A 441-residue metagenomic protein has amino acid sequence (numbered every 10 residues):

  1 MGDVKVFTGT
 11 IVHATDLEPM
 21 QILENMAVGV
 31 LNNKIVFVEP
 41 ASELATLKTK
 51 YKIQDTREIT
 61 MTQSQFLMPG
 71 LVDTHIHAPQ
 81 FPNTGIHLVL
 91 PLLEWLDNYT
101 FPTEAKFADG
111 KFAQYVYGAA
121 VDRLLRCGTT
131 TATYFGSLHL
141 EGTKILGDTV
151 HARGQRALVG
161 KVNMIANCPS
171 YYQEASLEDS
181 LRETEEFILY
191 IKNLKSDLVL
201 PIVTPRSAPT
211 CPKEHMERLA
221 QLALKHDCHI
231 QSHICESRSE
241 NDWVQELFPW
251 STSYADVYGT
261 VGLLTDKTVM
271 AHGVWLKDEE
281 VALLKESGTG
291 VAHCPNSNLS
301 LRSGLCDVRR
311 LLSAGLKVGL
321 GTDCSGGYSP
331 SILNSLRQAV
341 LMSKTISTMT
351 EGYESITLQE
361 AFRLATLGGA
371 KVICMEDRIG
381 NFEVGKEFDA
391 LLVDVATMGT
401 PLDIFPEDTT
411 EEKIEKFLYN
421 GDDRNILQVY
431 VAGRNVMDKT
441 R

Functional and structural regions predicted by a protein language model:
M1-Q54, I59, Q65: N-terminal metal-binding scaffold of metallo-dependent hydrolase/deaminase domains
G2-T8, L47-E94, L125-R126: Replace "His-x-His-based motif
D16, E387-R441: C-terminal cap of metal-dependent C-N hydrolases
F66, T84-Q155, S180-S196: Alpha-helical scaffold segments that flank or form the walls of functional sites
P82-A113, A166-L177, S237-K267, S287-G290 (+1 more regions): Active-site gating loops and adjacent loop-to-helix segments of metal-dependent hydrolytic enzymes
E141-G273: Metal-coordinating catalytic core of metallo-dependent amide/deamination hydrolases
G154-R156, A220-H229, L263-D266, L283-A292 (+2 more regions): Glycine-enriched alpha-helix->loop->beta-strand junction motifs that scaffold or abut catalytic
T260-K267, R309-L402: His/Asp/Glu-enriched, well-ordered alpha-helical/loop segment that forms or immediately abuts the divalent-metal
